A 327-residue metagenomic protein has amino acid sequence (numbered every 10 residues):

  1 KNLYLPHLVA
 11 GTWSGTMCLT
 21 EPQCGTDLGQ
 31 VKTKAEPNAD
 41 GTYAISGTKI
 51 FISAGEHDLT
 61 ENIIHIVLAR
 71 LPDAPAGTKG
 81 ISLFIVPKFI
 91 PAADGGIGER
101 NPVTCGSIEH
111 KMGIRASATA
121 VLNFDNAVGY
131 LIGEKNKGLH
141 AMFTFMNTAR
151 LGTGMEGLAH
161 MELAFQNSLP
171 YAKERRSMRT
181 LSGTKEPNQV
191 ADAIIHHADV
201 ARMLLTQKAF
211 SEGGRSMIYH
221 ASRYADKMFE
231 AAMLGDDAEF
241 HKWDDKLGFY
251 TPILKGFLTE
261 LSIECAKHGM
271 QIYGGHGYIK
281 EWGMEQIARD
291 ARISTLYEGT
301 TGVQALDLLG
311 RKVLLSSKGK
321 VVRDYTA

Functional and structural regions predicted by a protein language model:
K1, T16-C18, S46-I52, N62 (+7 more regions): Glycine- and acidic
K1-P37, S222-D244, T251, S262-A266: Internal maturation/activation junctions in enzymes
T16-L19, K32-E36, A44-S46, F51-I52 (+13 more regions): Structured core elements
Q23-T26, E56-D58, P75, K111-S117: Short Gly/Pro-enriched turn/cap motifs at secondary-structure boundaries
T42, S46-R100: A short core secondary-structure module
F51, I90-G106, K111, A118-A149 (+1 more regions): A glycine-rich, basic-preceded beta-loop-alpha segment at the flavin cofactor/substrate interface of flavin-utilizing
I114, H220, H241-T326: Alpha-helix capping/hinge segments and adjacent helical runs
R150-A231, K318-A327: Extended amphipathic alpha-helical segments enriched in small hydrophobics
